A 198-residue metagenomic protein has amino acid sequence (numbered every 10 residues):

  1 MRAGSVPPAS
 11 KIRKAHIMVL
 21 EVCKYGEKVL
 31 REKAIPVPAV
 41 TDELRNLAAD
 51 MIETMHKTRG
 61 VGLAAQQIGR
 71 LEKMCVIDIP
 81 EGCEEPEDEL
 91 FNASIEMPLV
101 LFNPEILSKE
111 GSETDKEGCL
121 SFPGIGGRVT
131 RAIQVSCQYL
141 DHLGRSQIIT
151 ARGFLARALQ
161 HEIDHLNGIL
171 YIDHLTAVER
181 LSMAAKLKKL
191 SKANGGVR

Functional and structural regions predicted by a protein language model:
A3-S5: Intrinsic, low-complexity polybasic segments
S10-Q160, H165-R198: Active-site rim/adjacent substrate-binding subdomains
